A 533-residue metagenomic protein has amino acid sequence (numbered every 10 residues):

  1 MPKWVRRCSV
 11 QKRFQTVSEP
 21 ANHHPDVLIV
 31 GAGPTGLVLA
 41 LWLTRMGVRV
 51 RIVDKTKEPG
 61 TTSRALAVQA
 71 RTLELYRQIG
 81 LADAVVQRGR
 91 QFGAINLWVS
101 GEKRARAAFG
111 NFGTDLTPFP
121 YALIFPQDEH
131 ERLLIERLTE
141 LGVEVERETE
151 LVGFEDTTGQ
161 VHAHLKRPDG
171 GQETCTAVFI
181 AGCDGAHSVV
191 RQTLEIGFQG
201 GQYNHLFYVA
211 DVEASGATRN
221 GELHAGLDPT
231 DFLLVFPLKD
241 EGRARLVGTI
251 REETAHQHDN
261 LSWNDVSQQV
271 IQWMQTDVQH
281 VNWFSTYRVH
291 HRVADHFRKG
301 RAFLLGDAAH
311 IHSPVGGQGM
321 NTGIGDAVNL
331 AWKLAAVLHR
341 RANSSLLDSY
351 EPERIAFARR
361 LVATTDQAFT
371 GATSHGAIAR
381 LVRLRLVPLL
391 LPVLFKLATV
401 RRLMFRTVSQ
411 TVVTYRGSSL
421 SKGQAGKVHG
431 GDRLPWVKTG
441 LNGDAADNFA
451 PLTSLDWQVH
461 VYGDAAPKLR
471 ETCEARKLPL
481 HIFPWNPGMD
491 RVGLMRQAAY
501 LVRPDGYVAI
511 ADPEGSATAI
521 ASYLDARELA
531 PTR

Functional and structural regions predicted by a protein language model:
P2-R13, V17-A21, A335-D456, Y462-K477 (+3 more regions): C-terminal helical "tail/cap" subdomain of flavin- and related membrane-associated enzymes
W4, S9-R383, V387-L391, R533: Core Rossmann-like FAD-binding/catalytic domain of the broad FAD-dependent monooxygenase superfamily
A186-S188, A465, Y507: Short glycine-rich anion-binding loops that position phosphate/pyrophosphate groups of nucleotides and phosphorylated
R219-N220, Q257-N260, A466-R470, A517-A519: Short, conserved charged micro-motifs
R288-L304, A308-H310, G430-L452, D490-G493: FAD-binding beta-loop-beta segment adjacent to the flavin cofactor pocket
A309, A499-A509, P513: Short, glycine-anchored, charge-dense loop/turn motifs used at functional sites
P479-P487: Thiol-based oxidoreductase modules, predominantly thioredoxin-like and allied folds used for disulfide exchange
